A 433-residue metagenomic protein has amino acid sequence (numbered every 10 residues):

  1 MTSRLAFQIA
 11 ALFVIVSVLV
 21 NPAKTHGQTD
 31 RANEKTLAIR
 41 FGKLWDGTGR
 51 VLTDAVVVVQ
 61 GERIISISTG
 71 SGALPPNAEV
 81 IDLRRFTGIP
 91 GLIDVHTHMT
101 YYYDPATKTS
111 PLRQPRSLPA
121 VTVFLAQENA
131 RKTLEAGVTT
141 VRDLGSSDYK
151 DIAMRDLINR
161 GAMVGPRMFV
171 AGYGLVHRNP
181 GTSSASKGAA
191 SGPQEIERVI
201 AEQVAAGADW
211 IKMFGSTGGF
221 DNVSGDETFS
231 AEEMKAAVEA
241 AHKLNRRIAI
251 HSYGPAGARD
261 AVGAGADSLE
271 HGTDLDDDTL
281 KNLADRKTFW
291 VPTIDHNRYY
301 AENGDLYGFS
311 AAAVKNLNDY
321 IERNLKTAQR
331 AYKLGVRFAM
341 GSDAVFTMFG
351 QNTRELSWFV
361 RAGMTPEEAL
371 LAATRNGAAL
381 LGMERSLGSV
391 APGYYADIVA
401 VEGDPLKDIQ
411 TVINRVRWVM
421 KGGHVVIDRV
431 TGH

Functional and structural regions predicted by a protein language model:
D30-K35, L44, T48-I89: Histidine-rich, glycine-flanked metal-binding segment
R63, L371-G377, M383-S386, P392-I398 (+1 more regions): Mid-to-C-terminal alpha-helical segments outside catalytic/metal-binding sites
F86-R160, G181, E232, I250 (+1 more regions): Metal-associated gating/positioning segment near the N- to mid-region
T100-T122, V164, G172, V176-S184 (+2 more regions): Active-site gating loops and adjacent loop-to-helix segments of metal-dependent hydrolytic enzymes
Y103-A106, D151, N222, A258-A264 (+5 more regions): Histidine/acidic-residue-rich catalytic or RNA/ligand-binding cores of hydrolases and nuclease-related proteins
L112, K243-N245, N318-P405: His/Asp/Glu-enriched, well-ordered alpha-helical/loop segment that forms or immediately abuts the divalent-metal
L125-K150, G165-Y173, A208-G219, R247 (+2 more regions): Divalent metal-dependent hydrolysis catalytic cores, especially in the metallo-beta-lactamase
A153, E195-W290, N318-R337: Histidine/acidic residue-rich metal-binding segments in metalloenzymes
